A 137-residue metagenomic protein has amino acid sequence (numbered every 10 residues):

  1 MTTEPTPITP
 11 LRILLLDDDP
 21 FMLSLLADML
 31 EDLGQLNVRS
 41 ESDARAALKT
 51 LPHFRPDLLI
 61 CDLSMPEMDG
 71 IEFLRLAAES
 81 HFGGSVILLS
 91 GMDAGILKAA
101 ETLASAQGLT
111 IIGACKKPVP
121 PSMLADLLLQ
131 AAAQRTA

Functional and structural regions predicted by a protein language model:
M1-L14, A27, T110, P120-A137: Non-catalytic signal-transmission and effector/linker regions of two-component phosphorelay proteins
D17, D62: Active-site residues of response regulator receiver
P20-R39: Two-component/phosphorelay signaling modules centered on CheY-like receiver
Q35-S42, T50, C115: Short hydrophobic/Thr-rich beta-strand motif most characteristic of the beta2 strand and flanking loop of CheY-like
S42-D43, D69-R75: Acidic catalytic/metal-coordinating carboxylates
F54-I60, V86-I87: Active-site beta3 strand of CheY-like receiver
M65: Receiver (REC) domain active-site loop signature in two-component systems and cognate sites in sensor histidine kinases
E72-L76, M92-A114: Alpha4 helix (beta4-alpha4-beta5 surface) of REC/receiver domains from two-component response regulators
